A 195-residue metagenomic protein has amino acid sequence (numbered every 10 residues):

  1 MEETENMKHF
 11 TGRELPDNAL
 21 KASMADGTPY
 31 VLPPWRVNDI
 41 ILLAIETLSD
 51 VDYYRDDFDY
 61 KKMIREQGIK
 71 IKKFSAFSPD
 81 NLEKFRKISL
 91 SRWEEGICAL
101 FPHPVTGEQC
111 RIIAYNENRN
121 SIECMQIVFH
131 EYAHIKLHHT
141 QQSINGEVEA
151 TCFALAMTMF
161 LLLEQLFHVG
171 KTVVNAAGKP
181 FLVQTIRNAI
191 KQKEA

Functional and structural regions predicted by a protein language model:
M1-A195: Active-site hotspot residues in diverse enzymes, especially metal/ion-binding acidic/histidine motifs
